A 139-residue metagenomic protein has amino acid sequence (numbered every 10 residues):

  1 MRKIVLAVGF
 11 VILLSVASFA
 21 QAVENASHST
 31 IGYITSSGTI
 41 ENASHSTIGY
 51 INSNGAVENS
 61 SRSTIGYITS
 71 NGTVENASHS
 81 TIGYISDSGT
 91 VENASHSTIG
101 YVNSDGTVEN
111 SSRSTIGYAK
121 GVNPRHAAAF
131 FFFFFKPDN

Functional and structural regions predicted by a protein language model:
R2-A7, V11-T47, S53-G55, S61-T64 (+2 more regions): Long terminal segments
